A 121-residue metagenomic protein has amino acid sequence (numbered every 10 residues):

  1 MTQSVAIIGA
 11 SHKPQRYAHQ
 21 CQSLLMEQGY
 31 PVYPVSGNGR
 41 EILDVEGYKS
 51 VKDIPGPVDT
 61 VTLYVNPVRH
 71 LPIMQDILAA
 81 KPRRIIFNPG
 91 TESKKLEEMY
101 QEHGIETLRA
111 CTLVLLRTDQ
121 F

Functional and structural regions predicted by a protein language model:
S11, Q15, Q22-L43: NAD(P)-binding Rossmann-fold cofactor-contacting core
G29-Y30, P82, I105: Short phosphate-binding/catalytic loops that engage adenosine nucleotides
G37, P89-G90, C111-T112: Short secondary-structure boundary segments
E41-P72: Glycine-rich, highly charged phosphate/nucleotide-binding loops
P55-P57, S93-R117: Short acidic, glycine/proline-enriched helix-loop-strand junctions
I77-Y100: ADP-ribose/adenylate-binding Rossmann-like module
